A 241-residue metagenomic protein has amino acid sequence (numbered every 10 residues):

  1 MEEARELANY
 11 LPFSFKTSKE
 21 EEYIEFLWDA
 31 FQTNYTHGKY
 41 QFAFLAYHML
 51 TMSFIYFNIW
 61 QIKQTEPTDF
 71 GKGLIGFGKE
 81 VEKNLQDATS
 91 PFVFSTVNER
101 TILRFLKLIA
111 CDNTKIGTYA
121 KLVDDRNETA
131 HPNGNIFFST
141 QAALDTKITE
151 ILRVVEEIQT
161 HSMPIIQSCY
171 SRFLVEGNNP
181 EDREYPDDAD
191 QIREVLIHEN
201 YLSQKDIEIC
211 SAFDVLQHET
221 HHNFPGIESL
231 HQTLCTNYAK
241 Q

Functional and structural regions predicted by a protein language model:
M1-L103, K121, T160-D182, H221-K240: Amphipathic alpha-helical interface elements
S18, F105-R172: Charge-enriched, short contiguous segments at helix-coil
D29, D69, D87, D112 (+7 more regions): Acidic-enriched, low-complexity/disordered segments with a strong bias for Aspartate over Glutamate
V97-T101, I109-D112, F137-Q141, L196-I209: General structural signal for secondary-structure boundaries
R126-N135, E194-L202, Q232-Q241: Short flexible/disordered coil segments
F173-Q232: Acidic, Ser/Thr-rich low-complexity intrinsically disordered segments
